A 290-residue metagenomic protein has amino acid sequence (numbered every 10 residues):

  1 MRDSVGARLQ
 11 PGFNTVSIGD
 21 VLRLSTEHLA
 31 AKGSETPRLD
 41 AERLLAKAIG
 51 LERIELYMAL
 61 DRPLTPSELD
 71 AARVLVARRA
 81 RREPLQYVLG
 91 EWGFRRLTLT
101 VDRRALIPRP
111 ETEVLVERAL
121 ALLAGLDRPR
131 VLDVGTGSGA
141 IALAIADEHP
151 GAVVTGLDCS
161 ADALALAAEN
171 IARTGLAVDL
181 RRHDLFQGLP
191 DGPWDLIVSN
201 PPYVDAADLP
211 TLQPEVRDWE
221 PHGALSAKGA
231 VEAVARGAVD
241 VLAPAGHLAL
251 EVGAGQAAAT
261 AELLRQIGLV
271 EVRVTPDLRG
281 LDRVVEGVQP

Functional and structural regions predicted by a protein language model:
M1-L56, R62: Non-catalytic accessory regions of SAM-dependent methyltransferases
R38, R43-A121: Conserved AdoMet
Q86, V204-A207, G255: Active-site beta-alpha loop architecture of Rossmann-like, nucleotide-cofactor-dependent enzymes
T98, V153, A177-D179, V270-R273: Conserved beta-strand segments of alpha/beta enzyme cores
P110-Q213, A233: Conserved SAM/SAH cofactor-binding pocket of Class I
L157-L164, P214-H247, G253-Q256: Glycine-rich S-adenosyl-L-methionine
A249-I267: Short, electropositive alpha-helical surface patch
I267-P290: Core SAM-dependent methyltransferase catalytic element
